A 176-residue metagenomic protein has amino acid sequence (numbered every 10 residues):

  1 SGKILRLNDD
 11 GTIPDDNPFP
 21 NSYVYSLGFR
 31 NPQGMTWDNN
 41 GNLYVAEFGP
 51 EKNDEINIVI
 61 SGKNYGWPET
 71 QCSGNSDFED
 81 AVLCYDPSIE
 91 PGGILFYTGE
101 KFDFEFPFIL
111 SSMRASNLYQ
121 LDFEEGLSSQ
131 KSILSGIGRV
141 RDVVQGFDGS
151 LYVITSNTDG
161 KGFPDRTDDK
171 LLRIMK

Functional and structural regions predicted by a protein language model:
S1-S132, G138, D148, Y152-I154 (+2 more regions): Beta-propeller domain segments
V140-D142: Repeated scaffold domains used in trafficking and secretory/extracellular systems, primarily beta-propellers
Q145: Conserved catalytic network of the ASCE P-loop NTPase/AAA+ motor domain
